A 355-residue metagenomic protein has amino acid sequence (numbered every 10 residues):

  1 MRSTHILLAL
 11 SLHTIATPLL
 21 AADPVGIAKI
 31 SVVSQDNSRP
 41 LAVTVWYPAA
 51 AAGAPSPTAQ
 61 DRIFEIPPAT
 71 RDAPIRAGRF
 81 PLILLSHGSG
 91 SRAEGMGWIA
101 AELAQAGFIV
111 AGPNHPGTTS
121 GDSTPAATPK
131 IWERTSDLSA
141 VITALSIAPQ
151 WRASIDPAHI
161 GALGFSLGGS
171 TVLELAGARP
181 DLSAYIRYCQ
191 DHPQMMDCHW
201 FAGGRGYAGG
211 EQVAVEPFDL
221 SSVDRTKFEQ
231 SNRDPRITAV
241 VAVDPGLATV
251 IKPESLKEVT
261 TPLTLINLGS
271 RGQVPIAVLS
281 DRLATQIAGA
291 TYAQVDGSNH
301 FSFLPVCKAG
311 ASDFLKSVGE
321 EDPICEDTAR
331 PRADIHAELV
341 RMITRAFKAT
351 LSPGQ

Functional and structural regions predicted by a protein language model:
S11-P18: N-terminal signal peptide c-region/cleavage motif recognized by signal peptidases
A22-L84, G95, Q105, A311: Domain-level recognition of soluble alpha/beta enzyme cores, biased toward histidine phosphatases/phosphomutases
A100-S120: Conserved alpha/beta-hydrolase
E102, A127-A153, P157-A158, E174 (+3 more regions): Alpha/beta-hydrolase active-site loop
G164-G168, V172: Gly/Ala-rich beta-loop-alpha elbow adjacent to hydrolase catalytic centers
I251, G272-L279, F303: Conserved alpha/beta-hydrolase "acid-adjacent" motif
V259, L265-N267: Short beta-strand/loop motif that positions the catalytic acidic residue of the alpha/beta-hydrolase fold
S298, V306-Q355: Catalytic active-site module of serine/aspartate enzymes centered on a nucleophile-bearing elbow/loop
